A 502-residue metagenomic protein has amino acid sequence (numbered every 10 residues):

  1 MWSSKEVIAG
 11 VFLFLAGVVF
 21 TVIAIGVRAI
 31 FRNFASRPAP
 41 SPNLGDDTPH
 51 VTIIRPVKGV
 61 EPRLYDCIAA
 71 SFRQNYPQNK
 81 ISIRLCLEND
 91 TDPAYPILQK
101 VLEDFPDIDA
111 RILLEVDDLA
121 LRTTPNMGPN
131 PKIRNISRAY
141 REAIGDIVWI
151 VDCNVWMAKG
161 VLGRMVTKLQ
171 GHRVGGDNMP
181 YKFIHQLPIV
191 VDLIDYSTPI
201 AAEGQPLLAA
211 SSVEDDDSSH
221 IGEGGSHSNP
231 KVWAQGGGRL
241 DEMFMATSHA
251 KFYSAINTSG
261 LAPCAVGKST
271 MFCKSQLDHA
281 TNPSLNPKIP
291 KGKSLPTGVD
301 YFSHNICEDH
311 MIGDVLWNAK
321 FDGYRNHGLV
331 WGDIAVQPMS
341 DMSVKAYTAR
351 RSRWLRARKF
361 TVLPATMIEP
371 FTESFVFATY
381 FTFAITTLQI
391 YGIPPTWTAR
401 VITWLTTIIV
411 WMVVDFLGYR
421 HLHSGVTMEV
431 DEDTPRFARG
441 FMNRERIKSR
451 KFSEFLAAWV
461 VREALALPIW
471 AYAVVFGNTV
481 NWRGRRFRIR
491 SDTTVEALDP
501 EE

Functional and structural regions predicted by a protein language model:
M1-D47, A255, G477: N-terminal membrane-anchoring/stem segments of glycan-assembly enzymes
R28-I30, E369-N481: Membrane-embedded multi-pass helical conduit in multi-pass membrane proteins, especially envelope-biosynthetic
A29, L102-E142, G160, R164-S303 (+2 more regions): Long helical/loop segments within the catalytic core of UDP-sugar-dependent glycosyltransferases, especially the large
D46, A69-K80, N89-D90, E103-D104 (+1 more regions): Short, acidic, metal-binding catalytic loop of nucleotide-sugar glycosyltransferases
P49-T52, S82: Cell-envelope/extracellular polymer assembly enzymes that use nucleotide-activated donors
V60-R73, P93-I97: Short, well-formed alpha-helical segments that are part of the catalytic scaffolds of diverse glycosyltransferases
G145-W156: Short beta-strand-to-loop acidic/aromatic patch adjacent to the donor-nucleotide binding site
M179-Y181, H304-N305, H310-V336: Catalytic donor-sugar/metal-binding loop of nucleotide-sugar-dependent glycosyltransferases
